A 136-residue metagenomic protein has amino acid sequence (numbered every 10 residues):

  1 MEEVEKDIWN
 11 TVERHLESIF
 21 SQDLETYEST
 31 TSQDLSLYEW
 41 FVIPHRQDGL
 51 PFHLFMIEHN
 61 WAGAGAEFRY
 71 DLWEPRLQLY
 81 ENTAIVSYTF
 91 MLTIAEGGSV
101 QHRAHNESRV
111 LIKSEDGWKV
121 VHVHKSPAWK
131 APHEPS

Functional and structural regions predicted by a protein language model:
M1-D34, P132-S136: Short, low-complexity N-terminal intrinsically disordered segments enriched in polar/charged residues
E5-K6, L24-L79: A solvent-exposed, acidic/Ser-Thr-rich amphipathic alpha-helical stretch
H15, M56-I57, L72-L77, F90-L92 (+1 more regions): Hydrophobic/aromatic beta-strand elements that line small-molecule binding cavities or substrate pockets in beta-rich
H15, Y27-E28, L35, H53 (+3 more regions): Hydrophobic pocket/interface hotspot
T31, F90-L92, H124-P127: Short beta-strand segments enriched in hydrophobic/aromatic residues within well-folded beta-rich domains
R69, N82, V86, H102-R103: Residue-level preference for beta-strand/loop junctions
T93-Q101: Short, cysteine-centered beta-strand-loop-beta hairpins and adjacent loop/turn segments enriched in charged/polar
A104-E134: Short beta-strand edge/turn micro-motifs at domain boundaries
